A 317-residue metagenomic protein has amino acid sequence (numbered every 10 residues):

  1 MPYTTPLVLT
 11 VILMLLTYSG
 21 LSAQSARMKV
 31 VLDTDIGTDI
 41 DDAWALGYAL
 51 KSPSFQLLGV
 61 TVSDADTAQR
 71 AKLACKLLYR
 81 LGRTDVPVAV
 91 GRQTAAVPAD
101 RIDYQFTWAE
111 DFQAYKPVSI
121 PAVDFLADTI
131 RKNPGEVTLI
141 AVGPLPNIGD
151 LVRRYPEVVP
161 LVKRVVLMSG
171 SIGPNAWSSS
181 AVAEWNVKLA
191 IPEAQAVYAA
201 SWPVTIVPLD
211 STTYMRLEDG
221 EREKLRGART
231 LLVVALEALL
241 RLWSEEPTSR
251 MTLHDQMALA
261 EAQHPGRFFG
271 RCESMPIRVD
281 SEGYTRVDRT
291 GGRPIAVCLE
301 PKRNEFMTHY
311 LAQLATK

Functional and structural regions predicted by a protein language model:
M1-T4: N-terminal secretory signal peptides that target proteins for export/translocation
P6-Y18: Bacterial N-terminal signal peptides
L16-A26: Bacterial Sec-dependent signal peptides at the C-terminal "C-region" and cleavage site
S25-I36, I40-C75, T84, F112-T212 (+1 more regions): Active-site histidine-anchored catalytic micro-motif
A26-R27, W44-S52, Q56, W185-K317: Conformational coupling and interaction surfaces
T84-K116: Surface-exposed loop and adjacent secondary-structure segments within mature catalytic domains
R101-A109, S179-A183, R222: Short, surface-exposed amphipathic charged segments that create phosphate/polyanion-binding patches used for binding
